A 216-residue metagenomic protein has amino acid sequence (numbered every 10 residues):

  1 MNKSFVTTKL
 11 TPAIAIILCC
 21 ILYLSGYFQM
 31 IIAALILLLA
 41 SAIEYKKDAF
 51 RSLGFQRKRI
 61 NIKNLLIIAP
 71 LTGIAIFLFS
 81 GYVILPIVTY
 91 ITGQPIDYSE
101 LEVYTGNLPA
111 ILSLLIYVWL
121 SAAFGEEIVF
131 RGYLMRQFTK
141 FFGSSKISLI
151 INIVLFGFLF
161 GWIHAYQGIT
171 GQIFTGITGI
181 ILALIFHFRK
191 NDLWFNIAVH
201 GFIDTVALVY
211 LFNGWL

Functional and structural regions predicted by a protein language model:
M1-I68, G73-I74, V209-L216: N-terminal, membrane-interfacial amphipathic/helix-forming hydrophobic leader that caps and precedes the first
L18-C19, T72-S80, L182, I203 (+1 more regions): Alpha-helical transmembrane segments of multipass membrane proteins
Y23-L24, A42-K46, F77, G81-T89 (+4 more regions): Short hydrophobic alpha-helical membrane-anchoring segments
Y27, N107-L108, D192: Short, solvent-exposed helix-helix connector turns and helix-capping sites enriched in acidic/polar residues
L35-L38, P86, Y90, R131 (+1 more regions): Membrane-spanning helices that line or support transport/gating and their immediate boundary helices in channels
I36-D48, I96, T178-H187: Alpha-helical transmembrane segments and their membrane-interface exit regions
S52-A122, K140: Juxtamembrane helix-loop-helix connectors linking adjacent transmembrane helices in multi-pass membrane enzymes
I111-L216: Transmembrane helix-loop-helix hairpins at the membrane interface of multi-pass integral membrane proteins
